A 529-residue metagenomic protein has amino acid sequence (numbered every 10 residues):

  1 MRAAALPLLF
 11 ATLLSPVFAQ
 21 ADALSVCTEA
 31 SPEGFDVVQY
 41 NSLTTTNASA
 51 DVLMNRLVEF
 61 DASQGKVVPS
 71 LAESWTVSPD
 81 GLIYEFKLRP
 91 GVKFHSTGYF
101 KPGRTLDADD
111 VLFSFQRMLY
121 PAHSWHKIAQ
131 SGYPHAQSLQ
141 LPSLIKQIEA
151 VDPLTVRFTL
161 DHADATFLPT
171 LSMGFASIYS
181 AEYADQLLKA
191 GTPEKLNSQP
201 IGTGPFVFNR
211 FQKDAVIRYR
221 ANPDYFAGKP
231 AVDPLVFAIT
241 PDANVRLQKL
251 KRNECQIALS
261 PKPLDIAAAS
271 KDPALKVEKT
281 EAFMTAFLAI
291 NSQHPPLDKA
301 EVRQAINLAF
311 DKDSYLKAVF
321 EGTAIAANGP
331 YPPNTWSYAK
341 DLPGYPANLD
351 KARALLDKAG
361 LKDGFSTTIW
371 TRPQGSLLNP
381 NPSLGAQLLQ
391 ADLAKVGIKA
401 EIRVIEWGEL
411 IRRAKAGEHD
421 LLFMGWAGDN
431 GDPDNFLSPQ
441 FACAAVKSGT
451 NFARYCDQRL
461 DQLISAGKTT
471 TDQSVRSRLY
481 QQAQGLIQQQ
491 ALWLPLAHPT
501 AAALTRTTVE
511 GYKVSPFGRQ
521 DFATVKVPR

Functional and structural regions predicted by a protein language model:
C27-D80, Q116, H123, Q199-T203: N-terminal lobe/hinge region of extracytoplasmic solute-binding protein
E73-S124, R157, K249, P296: Aromatic- and charge-enriched surface segment that lines or borders ligand/interaction sites
K87, L119-Y120, S124-A184: Surface-exposed binding/hinge segments that line and control ligand-binding clefts or catalytic entry sites
G191-N197, N222-A268, A386, K399: Ligand-site clamp/hinge motif
K213, D357-N430, Q473, A501: Ligand/substrate-recognition segments at binding pockets and active sites
R218-P223, K271, L297-A391, K395 (+4 more regions): Append "and occasionally in soluble cytosolic enzymes with long acidic Gly/Pro-rich linkers
L316, K395-I411, S438-T507, R529: Extracytoplasmic/peripheral linker and loop segments enriched in polar/acidic and small residues with frequent Thr/Pro
L355, A503-R529: Long beta-strand-rich cores associated with HINT superfamily self-processing modules
